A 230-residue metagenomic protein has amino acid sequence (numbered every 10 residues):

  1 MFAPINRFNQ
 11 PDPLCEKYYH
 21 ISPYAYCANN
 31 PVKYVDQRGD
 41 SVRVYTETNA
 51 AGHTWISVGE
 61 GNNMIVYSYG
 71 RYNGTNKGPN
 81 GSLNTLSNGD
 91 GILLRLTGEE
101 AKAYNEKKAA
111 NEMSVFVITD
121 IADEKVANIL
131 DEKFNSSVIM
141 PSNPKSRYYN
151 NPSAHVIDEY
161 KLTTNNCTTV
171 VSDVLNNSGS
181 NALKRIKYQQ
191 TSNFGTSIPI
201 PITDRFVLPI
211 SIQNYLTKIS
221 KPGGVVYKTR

Functional and structural regions predicted by a protein language model:
M1-R43: Short turn/helix-capping motifs enriched in Asx and small/polar residues
E16, Y34, D40, N88 (+2 more regions): A generic signature of intrinsically disordered, low-complexity regions enriched in glycine/proline and charged/polar
Y24, N165-D173: A structural signal for well-ordered alpha-helical segments within the folded catalytic domains of diverse enzymes
P31-V32, G39, S172-S180: Sec-exported extracytoplasmic/periplasmic mature domains
R43-N165, N177, R185-Q189, N193-R230: Non-catalytic ligand/cofactor/substrate-binding and regulatory segments of enzyme domains
